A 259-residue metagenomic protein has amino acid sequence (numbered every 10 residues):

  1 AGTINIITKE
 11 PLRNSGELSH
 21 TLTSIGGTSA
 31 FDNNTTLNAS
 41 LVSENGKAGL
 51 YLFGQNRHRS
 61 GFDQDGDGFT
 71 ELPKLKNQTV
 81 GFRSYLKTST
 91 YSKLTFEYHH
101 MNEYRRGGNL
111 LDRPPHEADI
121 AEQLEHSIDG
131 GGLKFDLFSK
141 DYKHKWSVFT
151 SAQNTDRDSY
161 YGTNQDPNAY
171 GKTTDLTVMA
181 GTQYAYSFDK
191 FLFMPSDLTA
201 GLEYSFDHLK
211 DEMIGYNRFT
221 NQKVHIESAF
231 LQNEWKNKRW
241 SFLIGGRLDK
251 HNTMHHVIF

Functional and structural regions predicted by a protein language model:
A1-N5, K9-D65, P73-V80: Outer-membrane beta-barrel translocator/receptor signature
G2, G16, N33-L37, A48 (+6 more regions): Hydrophobic, lipid-facing positions within transmembrane beta-strands of outer-membrane proteins
T8, L41-S43, L86-T88, L137-S139 (+4 more regions): Residue-level signature of outer-membrane beta-barrel architecture
P11-S15, S43-A48, T90-K93, S139-K145 (+2 more regions): Short loop/turn motifs that connect adjacent beta-strands in outer-membrane beta-barrel proteins
G16-H20, L50-G54, F82-S84, S92 (+6 more regions): Membrane-embedded beta-strand positions of outer-membrane beta-barrel proteins
L22-G26, S43-N45, N56-S60, H100-Y104 (+6 more regions): Transmembrane beta-strands of outer-membrane beta-barrel pores
R59-T79, Y85-K87, Y91-W146, A152-L176 (+1 more regions): Flexible loop and strand-edge segments within Gram-negative outer membrane beta-barrel domains
S89, F193-T199, E203, N217-F259: Structural signature of Gram-negative outer-membrane beta-barrels, strongest in the C-terminal barrel of TonB-dependent
